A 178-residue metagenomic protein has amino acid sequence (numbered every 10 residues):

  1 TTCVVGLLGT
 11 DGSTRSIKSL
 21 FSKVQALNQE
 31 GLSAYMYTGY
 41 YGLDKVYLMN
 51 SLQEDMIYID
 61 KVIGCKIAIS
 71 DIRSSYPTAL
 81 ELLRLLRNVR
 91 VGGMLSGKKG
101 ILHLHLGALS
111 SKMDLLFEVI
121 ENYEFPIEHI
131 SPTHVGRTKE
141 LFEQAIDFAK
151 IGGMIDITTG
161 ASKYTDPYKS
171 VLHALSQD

Functional and structural regions predicted by a protein language model:
T1, M49-D55, L86-V91: Short, charged beta->alpha transition segments
T1, S13-S16, L48, T78-E81 (+3 more regions): General structural signal for secondary-structure boundaries
T1-S16, S22-D44, D60-R73, M94-G107 (+2 more regions): Divalent metal-dependent hydrolysis catalytic cores, especially in the metallo-beta-lactamase
S16-L20, V46-S51, T78-A79, M113-E118 (+2 more regions): Short acidic, glycine/serine/threonine-rich loops at helix termini
L20-Q25, L52-D55, I120-N122, H173-L175: Short, hinge-like loop/turn segments at secondary-structure boundaries
I72-S75, A161-K163: Generic structural signal for short, solvent-exposed loop/turn connectors between secondary structure elements
P77-G93: Active-site glycine-rich loop that binds ribose-phosphate moieties when present
N88-D178: Active-site core of metal-dependent hydrolases
